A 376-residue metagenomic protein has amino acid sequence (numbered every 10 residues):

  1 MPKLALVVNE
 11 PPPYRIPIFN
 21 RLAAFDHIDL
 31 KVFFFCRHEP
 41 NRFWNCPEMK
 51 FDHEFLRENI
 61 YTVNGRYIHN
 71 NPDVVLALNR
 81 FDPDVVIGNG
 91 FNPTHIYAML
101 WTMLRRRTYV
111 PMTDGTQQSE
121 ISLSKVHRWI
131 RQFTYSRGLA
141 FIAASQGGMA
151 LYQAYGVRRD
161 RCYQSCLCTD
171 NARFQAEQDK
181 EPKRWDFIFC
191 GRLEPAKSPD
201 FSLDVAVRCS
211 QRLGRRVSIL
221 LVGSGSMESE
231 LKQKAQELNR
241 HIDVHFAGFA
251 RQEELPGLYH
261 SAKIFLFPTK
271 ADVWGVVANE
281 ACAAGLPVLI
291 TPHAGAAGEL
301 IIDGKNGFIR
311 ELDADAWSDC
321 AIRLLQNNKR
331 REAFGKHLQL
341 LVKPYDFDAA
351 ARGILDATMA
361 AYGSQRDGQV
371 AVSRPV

Functional and structural regions predicted by a protein language model:
R107-K125, R137-A140, N171: A short, histidine- and acid-enriched strand-loop-helix "catalytic/donor-clamping" loop that lines the nucleotide-sugar
Q132-E177, P182: Donor nucleotide-sugar binding/catalytic pocket of nucleotide-sugar-dependent glycosyltransferases
D179-R208, L220: Conserved donor-binding/catalytic core segment of Leloir-type glycosyltransferases
K232-A250: Nucleotide-activated donor-binding/catalytic signature segment of Leloir-type glycosyltransferases, i.e., the conserved
F249-A250, G257-A262: Short alpha-helical donor nucleotide-sugar binding micro-motif in glycosyltransferases
K270: Aromatic "clamp/platform" in nucleotide-sugar-dependent glycosyltransferases that forms part of the donor/acceptor
P287-T291: Short hydrophobic beta-strand element within catalytic cores of glycosyltransferases and related nucleotide-activated
I302-G304, F308-D315, R323-K329: Conserved acidic donor-binding segment of nucleotide-sugar-dependent glycosyltransferases
